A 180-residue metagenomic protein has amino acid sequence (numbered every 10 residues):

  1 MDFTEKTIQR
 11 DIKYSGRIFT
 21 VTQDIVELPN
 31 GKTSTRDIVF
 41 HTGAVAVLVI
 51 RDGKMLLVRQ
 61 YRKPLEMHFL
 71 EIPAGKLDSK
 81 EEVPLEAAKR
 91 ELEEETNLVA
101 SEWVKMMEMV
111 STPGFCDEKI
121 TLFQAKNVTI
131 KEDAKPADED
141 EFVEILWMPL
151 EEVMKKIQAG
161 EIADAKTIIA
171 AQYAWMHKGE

Functional and structural regions predicted by a protein language model:
D2, V45-A46, I50-R90, E139-D140: Conserved Nudix-box catalytic region and its N-terminal flanking loop in Nudix hydrolases and closely related
D2-E5, K32, K105, P113 (+3 more regions): Nudix hydrolase/Nudix homology domain
Q9-A46, R51: Acidic, metal-coordinating catalytic segment for phosphate/diphosphate chemistry, firing primarily on the Nudix
Q9-I12, M107-T112: Short, solvent-exposed loop/turn elements at beta->coil junctions and helix N-caps that rim active or binding pockets
V21-Q23, T35, V58, I72 (+2 more regions): Hydrophobic residues on conserved beta-strands that form the core of alpha/beta folds
Q23-P29, T112-E132: Active-site-adjacent beta-strand/loop module that shapes the phosphate/pyrophosphate-binding cleft
V26, V49, L57, Q124-A125 (+1 more regions): Conserved hydrophobic "DFG−1" position in protein kinase catalytic cores
P84, T96-M106, K119: Short, structured loop/turn "capping" segments at alpha-beta junctions
